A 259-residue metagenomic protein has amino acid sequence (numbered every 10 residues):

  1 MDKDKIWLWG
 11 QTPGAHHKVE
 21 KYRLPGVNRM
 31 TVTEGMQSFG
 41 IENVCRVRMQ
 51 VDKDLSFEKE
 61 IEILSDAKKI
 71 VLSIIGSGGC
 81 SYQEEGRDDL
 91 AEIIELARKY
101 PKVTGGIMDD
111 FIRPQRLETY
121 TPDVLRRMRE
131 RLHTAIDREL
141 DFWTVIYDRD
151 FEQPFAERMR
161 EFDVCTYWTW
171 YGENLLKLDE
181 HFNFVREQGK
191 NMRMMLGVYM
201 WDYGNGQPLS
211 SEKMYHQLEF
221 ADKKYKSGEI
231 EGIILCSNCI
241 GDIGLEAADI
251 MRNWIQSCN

Functional and structural regions predicted by a protein language model:
M1-N259: Glycan-processing catalytic domains of CAZymes
